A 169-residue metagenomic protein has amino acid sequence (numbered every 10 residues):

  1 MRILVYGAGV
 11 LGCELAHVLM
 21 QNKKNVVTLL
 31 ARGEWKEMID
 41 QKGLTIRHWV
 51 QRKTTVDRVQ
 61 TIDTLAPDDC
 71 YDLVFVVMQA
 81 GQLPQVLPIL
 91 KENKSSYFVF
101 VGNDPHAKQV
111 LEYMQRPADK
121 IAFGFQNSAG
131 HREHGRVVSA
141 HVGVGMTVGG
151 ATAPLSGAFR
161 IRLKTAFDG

Functional and structural regions predicted by a protein language model:
M1-I3, V27, S96-V99, V144-T147: Hydrophobic beta-strand segments of well-ordered beta-sheets in folded domains
M1-Q51: NAD(P)+-binding Rossmann beta1-loop-alpha1 motif at the extreme N-terminus of oxidoreductases
V10, A31, T45, L90 (+2 more regions): Flavin (primarily FAD) cofactor-binding/catalytic cores of flavoenzymes
W35-D40, H106-V110, S156: Short, charged/polar "capping" segments at the starts of alpha-helices and the immediately preceding loops
Q41-G43, V110-Q115, L163: Short, aromatic/basic amphipathic alpha-helical patches
K53-V137: Rossmann-like NAD(P)(H) cofactor-binding subdomain of soluble oxidoreductases
N93, R116, K120, H134-G169: Internal alpha-helical scaffold of NAD(P)-dependent oxidoreductase catalytic cores
